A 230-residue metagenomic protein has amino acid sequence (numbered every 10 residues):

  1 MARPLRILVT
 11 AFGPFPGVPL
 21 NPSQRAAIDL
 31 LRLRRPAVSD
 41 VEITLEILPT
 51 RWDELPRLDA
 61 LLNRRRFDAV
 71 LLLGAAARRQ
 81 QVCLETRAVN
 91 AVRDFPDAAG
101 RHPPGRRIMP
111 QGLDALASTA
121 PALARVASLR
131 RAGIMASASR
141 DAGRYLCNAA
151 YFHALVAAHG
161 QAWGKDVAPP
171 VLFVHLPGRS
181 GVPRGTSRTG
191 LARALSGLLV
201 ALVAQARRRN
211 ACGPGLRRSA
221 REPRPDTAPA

Functional and structural regions predicted by a protein language model:
M1-R144, L155-G160, G164-A168, T186-S196 (+1 more regions): N-terminal catalytic or cofactor-binding beta/alpha core of small enzyme domains
V171, H175-S180: An accessory alpha-helical subdomain
